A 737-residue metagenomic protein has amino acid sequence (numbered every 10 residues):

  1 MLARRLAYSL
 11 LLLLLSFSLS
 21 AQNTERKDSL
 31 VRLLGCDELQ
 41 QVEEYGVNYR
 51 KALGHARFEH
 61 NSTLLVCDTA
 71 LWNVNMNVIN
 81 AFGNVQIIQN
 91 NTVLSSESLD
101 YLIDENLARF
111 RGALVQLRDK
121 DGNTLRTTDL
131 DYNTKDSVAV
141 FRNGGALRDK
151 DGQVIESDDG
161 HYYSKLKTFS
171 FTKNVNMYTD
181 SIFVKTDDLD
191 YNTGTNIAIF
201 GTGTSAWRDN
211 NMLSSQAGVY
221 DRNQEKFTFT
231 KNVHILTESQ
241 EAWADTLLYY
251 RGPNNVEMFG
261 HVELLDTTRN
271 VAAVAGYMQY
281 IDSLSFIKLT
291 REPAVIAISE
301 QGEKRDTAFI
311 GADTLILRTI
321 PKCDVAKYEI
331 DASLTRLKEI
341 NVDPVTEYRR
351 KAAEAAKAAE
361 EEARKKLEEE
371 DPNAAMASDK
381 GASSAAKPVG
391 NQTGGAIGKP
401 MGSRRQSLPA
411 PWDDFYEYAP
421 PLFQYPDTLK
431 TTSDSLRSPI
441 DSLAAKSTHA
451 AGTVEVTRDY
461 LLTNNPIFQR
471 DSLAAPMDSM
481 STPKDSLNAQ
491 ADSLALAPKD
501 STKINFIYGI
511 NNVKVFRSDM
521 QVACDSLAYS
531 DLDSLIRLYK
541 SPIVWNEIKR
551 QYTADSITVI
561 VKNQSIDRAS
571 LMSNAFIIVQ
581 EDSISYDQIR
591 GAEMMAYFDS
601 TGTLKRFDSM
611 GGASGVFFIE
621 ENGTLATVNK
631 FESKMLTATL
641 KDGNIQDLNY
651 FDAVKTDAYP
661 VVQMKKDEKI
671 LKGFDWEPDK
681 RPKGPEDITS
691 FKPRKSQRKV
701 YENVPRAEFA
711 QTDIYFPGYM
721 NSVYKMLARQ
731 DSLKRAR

Functional and structural regions predicted by a protein language model:
M1-R26, R737: Bacterial Sec-dependent N-terminal signal peptides
A21-R737: N-terminal amphipathic/hydrophobic interface segments
